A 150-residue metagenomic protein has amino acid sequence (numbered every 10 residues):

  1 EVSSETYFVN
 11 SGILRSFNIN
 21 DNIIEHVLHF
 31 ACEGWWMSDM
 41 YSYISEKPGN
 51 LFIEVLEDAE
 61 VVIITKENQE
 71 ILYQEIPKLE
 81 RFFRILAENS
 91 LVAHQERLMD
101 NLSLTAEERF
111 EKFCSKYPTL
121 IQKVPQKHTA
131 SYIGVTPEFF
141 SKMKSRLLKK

Functional and structural regions predicted by a protein language model:
E1-E5, I23-E25, E46-G49: A short beta-loop-beta micro-motif enriched in histidine and acidic residues
S4-R15, E33-G34: Glycine- and acidic-residue-biased ligand/ion/polar-headgroup-sensing regions
F17-I19, L56: A generic structural motif
N18, I24-V27: Compact nucleic-acid interaction/catalytic patches
V27-R84: Cyclic-nucleotide recognition modules
L79-F82, A87, L102, R109 (+1 more regions): Recognition helices and adjacent regulatory flanks at domain boundaries
S90-M99: Short, Lys/Arg-enriched N-terminal segment that forms or immediately precedes the first helix of a structured domain
L104-K150: Phosphate-/nucleic-acid-contacting segments
